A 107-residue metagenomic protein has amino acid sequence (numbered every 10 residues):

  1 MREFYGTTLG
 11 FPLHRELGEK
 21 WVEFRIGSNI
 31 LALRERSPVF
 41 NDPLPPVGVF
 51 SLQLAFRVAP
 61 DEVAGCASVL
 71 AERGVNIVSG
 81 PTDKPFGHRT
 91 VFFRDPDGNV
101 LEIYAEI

Functional and structural regions predicted by a protein language model:
M1-T8, L70, G98: Conserved active-site tyrosine of GNAT-family acetyltransferases
F11-P60, G65-R94, E106-I107: Vicinal oxygen chelate
V100-I103: Short glycine-/small-residue motifs
